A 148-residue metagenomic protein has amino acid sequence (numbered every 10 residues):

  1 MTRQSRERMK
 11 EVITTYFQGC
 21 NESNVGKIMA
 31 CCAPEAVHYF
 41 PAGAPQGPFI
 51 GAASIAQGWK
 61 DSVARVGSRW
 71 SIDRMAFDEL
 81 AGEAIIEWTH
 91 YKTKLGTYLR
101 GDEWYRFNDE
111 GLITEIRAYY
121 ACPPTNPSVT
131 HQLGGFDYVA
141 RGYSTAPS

Functional and structural regions predicted by a protein language model:
M1-R3, R8, Q57-S148: A beta-strand edge to alpha-helix "cap/lid" segment located at domain peripheries
T2-E35: Short acidic-aromatic low-complexity motifs
I13, A52-I55, Y98: A structural signal for well-ordered alpha-helical scaffolds and beta->alpha junctions
Y16-G19, Y39, R69, Y91: Alpha-helix C-capping/helix-to-loop hinge sites
V25-A81: A solvent-exposed, acidic/Ser-Thr-rich amphipathic alpha-helical stretch
